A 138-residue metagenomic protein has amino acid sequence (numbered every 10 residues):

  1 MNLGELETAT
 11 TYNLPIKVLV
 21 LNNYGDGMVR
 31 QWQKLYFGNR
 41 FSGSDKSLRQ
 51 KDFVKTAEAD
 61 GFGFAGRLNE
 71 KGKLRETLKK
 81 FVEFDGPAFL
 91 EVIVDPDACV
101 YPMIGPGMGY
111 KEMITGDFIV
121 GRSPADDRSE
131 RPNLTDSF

Functional and structural regions predicted by a protein language model:
M1-F138: Thiamine diphosphate
